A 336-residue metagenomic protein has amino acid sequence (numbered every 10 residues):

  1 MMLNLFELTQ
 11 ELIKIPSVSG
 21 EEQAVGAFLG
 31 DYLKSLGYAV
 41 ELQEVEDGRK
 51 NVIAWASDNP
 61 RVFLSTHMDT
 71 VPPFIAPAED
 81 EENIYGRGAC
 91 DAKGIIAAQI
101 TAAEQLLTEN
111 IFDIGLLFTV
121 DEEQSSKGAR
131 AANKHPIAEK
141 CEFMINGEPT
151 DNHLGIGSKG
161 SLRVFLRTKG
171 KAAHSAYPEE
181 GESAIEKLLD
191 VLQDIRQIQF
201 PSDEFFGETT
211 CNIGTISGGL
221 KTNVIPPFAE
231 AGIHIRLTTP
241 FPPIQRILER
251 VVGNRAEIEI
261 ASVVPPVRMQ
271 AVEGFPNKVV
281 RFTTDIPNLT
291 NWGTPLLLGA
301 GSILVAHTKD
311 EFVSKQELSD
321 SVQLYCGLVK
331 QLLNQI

Functional and structural regions predicted by a protein language model:
M1-A89, I111, L297: Acidic/His- and Gly-rich active-site-bordering loop/insert found across diverse amide/peptide-bond hydrolases
R49, S126, F282-T283: Structural motif corresponding to alpha-helix initiation and N-cap regions
V62-L64, I145, K171: Residue-level marker for buried hydrophobic side chains located in beta-strands that build the well-ordered beta-sheet
M68-D80, K140-C141, I156-R167: Acidic-glycine-rich active-site phosphate/pyrophosphate-binding loop
Y85-A97, E104, E123, E182-I185 (+2 more regions): Short, conserved micro-motifs enriched in small and acidic residues
A97-R163, D203: Acidic/histidine-rich catalytic neighborhood of metal-dependent amide-processing enzymes
P149, I156, R163-I336: Metal-dependent amide/peptide-bond hydrolase catalytic core, centered on the "pita-bread" metallohydrolase fold
